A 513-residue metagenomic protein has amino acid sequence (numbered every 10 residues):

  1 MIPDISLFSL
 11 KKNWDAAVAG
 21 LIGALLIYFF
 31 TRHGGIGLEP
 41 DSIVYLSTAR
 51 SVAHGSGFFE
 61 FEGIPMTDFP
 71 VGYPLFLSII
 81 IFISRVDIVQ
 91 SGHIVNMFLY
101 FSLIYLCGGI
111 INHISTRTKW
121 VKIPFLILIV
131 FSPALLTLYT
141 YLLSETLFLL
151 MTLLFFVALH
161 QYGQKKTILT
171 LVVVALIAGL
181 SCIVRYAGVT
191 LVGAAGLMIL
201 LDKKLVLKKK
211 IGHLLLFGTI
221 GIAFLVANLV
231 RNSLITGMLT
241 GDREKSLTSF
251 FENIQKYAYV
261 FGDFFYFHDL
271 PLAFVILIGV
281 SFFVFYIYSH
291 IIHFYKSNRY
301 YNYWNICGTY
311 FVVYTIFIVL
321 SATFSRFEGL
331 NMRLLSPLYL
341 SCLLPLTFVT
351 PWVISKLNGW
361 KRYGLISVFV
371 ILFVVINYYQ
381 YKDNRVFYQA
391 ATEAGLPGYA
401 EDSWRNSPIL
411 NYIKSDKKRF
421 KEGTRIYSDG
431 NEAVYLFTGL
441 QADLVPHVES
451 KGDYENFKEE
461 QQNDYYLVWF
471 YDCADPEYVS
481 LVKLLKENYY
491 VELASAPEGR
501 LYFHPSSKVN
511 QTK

Functional and structural regions predicted by a protein language model:
I2-I5, L10, A158-Q164, L191-I222 (+2 more regions): Perimembrane helix-loop-helix junctions
E39, A134-L147: Short acidic/glycine- and proline-prone juxtamembrane loop motifs at membrane-interface regions of multi-pass membrane
V71, L75, I83-S102, I123 (+1 more regions): Loop-to-helix entry region of an early transmembrane alpha helix in multi-pass inner-membrane enzymes
I94-R117, L150-A158, F285-S289: Transmembrane-helix motifs of polytopic, lipid-linked glycan transferases
N112-R117, F155-L171, S181, L205: Membrane-interface transmembrane helices that cradle and orient dolichyl/undecaprenyl
K119, I123-P124, L176, G193 (+3 more regions): Signature aromatic-anchored transmembrane alpha helix within multi-pass, membrane-resident enzymes that catalyze glycan
I211-Y286, F311-I318, V375-K382: Membrane-lumen/periplasm interface segments of specific transmembrane helices in polyprenyl phosphate-linked
I371-A433: Membrane-embedded, lumen/periplasm-facing catalytic core of multi-pass transferases that use lipid-linked donors
